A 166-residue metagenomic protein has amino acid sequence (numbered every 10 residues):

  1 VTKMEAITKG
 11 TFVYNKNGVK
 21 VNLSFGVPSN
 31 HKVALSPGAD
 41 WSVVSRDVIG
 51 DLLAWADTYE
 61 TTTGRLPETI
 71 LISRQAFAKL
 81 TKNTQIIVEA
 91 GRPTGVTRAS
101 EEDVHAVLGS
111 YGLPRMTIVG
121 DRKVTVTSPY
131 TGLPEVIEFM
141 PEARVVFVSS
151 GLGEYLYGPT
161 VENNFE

Functional and structural regions predicted by a protein language model:
T2, E60, G64-P67, M116-V119: Residue-level signal for secondary-structure boundary elements
T2-K20: Short, glycine/acidic-rich hinge or "gate" loops at secondary-structure transitions that mediate conformational
I7, I49, I70-I72, I86-I87 (+3 more regions): Weak global preference for isoleucine
F12-Y14, V21-F25, V33, V88 (+4 more regions): Hydrophobic transmembrane signal anchors and adjacent membrane-proximal interface regions, especially in viral
V21-V107: Extended, solvent-exposed, turn-rich assembly/linker loops in the middle of proteins
R92-E166: Sequence/fold signature of self-assembling virion shell proteins
